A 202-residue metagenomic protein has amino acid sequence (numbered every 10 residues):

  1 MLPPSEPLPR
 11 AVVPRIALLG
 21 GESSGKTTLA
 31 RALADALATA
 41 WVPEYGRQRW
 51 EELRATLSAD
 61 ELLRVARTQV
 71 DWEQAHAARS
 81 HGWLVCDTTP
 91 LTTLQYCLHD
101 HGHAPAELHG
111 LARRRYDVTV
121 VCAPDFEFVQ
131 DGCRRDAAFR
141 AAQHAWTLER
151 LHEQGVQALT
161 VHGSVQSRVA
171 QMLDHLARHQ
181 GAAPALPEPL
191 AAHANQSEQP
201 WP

Functional and structural regions predicted by a protein language model:
M1-P14: Extreme N-terminal, non-catalytic leader segments that precede Walker-type/kinase nucleotide-binding cores
L2-P3, L159-T160, D174-P202: C-terminal accessory "lid"/substrate-recognition subdomains
L18: Hydrophobic anchor at the beta1->P-loop junction of P-loop NTPases
G21: P-loop (Walker A) phosphate-binding loop of NTP-binding proteins
K26: Conserved lysine of the Walker
R31-Q74: Conserved substrate/cofactor phosphate-moiety recognition/catalytic segment in nucleotide-dependent phosphotransferases
L63-R114, V121, V129: Glycine-rich phosphate-binding loop used to anchor ATP phosphates in small-molecule kinases, encompassing both
H101-S167, Q171, Q180, P187-A191: A glycine- and Lys/Arg-enriched "phosphate-lid" helix/loop adjacent to the NTP-binding pocket of small-molecule kinases
